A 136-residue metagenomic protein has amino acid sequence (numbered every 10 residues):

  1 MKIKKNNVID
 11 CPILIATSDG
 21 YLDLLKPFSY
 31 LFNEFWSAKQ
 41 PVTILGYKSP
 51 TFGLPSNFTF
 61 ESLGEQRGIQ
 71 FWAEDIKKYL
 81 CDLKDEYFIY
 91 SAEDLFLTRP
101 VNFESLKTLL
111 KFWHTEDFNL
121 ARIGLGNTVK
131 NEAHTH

Functional and structural regions predicted by a protein language model:
M1-P27: N-proximal low-complexity "stem/linker" segments adjacent to membrane-targeting elements
Y21-L25, K48-L54, K130-N131: Short, charged/polar "capping" segments at the starts of alpha-helices and the immediately preceding loops
S29-Q40: Short, acidic, metal-binding catalytic loop of nucleotide-sugar glycosyltransferases
I44-F88, V101: Active-site-proximal specificity loops/subdomain of glycosyltransferases
S91: Catalytic metal- and UDP-sugar-binding loop of GT-A-like glycosyltransferases, i.e., residues flanking the conserved
L95-L97: Acidic metal-phosphate-binding loop of nucleotide-sugar-dependent transferases
R99-N131: Conserved donor-nucleotide/metal-binding helix-loop-beta segment in metal-dependent transferases, i.e., the alpha-helix
H136: A conserved mid-domain beta-alpha-beta active-site/ligand-binding segment of alpha/beta enzyme cores
